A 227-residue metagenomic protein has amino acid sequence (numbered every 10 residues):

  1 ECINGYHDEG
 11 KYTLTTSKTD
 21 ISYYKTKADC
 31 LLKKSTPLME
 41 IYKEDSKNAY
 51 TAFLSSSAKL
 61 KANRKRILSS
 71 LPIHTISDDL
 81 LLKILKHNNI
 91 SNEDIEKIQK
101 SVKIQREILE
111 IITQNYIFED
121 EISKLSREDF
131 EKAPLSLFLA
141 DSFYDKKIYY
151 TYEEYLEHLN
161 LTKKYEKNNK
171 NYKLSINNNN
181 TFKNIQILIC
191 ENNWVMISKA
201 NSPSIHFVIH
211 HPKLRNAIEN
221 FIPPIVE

Functional and structural regions predicted by a protein language model:
E1-L14, D20-I21, D29-L32, S46-P224: Hydrophobic protein-protein interaction segments
T26: Conserved phosphate-interacting/catalytic interface
P37-K43, L109: Globin-like tetrapyrrole-binding proteins
